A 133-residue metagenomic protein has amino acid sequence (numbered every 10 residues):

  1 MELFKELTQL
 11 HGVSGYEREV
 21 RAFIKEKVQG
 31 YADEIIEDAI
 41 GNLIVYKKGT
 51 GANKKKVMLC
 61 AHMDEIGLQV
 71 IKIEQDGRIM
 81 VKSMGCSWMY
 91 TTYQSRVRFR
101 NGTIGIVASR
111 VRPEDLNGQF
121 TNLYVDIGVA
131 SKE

Functional and structural regions predicted by a protein language model:
M1-E133: N-terminal hydrophobic/helix-forming segments and targeting peptides
